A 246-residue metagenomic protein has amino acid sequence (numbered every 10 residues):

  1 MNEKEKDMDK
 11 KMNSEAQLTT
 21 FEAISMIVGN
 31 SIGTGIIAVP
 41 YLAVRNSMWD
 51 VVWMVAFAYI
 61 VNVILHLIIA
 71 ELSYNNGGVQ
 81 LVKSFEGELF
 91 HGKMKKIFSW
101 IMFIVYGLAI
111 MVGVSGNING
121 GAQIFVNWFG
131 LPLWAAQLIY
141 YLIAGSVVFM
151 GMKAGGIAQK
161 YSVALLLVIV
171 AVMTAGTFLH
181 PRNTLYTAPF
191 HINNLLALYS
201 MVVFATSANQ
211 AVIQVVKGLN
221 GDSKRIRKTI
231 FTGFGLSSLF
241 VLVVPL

Functional and structural regions predicted by a protein language model:
M1-Y41, N46, V63-L67, K153 (+1 more regions): Membrane-interface "cap" regions at the ends of multi-pass membrane proteins
K10-E15, E22-A23, S47-M54, I68-V112 (+1 more regions): Transmembrane-helix boundary/entry motifs in multi-pass membrane transporters
I27, A56-F57, I101-V112, I139-S146 (+1 more regions): Hydrophobic alpha-helical transmembrane segments of multi-pass membrane proteins
N30-I32, S73-G77, M111-G116, V202-T206: Short helix-coil transition sites and intra-membrane helix breaks within transmembrane domains of multi-pass
N30-T34, F57-I64, I104-V112, G233-V243: Membrane-embedded alpha-helical segments of transport systems, primarily multispan ion/solute transporters
T34, A58-I69, Y141-F149: Central hydrophobic cores of alpha-helical transmembrane segments in multi-pass inner-membrane proteins across all
V39-N46, I118-W128, H180-H191: Membrane-interface helix termini and inter-helical loops of multi-pass transporters
W134-I139, I143, K153, I157-L242 (+1 more regions): Helix-loop-helix junctions that connect adjacent transmembrane segments in multi-pass membrane transporters
